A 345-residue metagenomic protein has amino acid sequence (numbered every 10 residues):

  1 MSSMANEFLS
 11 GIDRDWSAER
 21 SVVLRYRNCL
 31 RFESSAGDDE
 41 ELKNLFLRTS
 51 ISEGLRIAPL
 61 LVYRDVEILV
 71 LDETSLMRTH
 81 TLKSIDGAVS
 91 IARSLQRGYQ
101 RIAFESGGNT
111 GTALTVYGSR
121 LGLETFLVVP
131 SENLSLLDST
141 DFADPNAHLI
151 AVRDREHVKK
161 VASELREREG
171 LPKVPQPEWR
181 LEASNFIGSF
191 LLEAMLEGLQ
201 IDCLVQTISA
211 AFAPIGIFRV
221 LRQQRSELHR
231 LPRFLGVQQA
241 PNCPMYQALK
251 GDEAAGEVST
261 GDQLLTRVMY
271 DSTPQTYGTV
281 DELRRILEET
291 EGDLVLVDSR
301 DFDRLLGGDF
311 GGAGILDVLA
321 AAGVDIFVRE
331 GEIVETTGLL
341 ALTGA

Functional and structural regions predicted by a protein language model:
M1-A345: PLP-dependent amino-acid enzyme catalytic core
